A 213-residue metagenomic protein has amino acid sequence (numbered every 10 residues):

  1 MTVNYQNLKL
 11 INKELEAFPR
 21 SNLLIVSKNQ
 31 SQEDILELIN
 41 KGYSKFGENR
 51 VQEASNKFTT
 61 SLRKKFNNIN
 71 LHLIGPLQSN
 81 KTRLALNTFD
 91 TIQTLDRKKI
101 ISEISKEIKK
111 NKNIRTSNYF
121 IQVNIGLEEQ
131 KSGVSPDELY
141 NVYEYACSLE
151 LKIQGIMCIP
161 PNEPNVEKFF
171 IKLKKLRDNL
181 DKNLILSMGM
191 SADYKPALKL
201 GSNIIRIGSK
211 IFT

Functional and structural regions predicted by a protein language model:
M1-L184, M190-A192, L200: Conserved alpha/beta-domain cores
I159, I207-G208: Thr-Gly-centered strand-to-loop micro-motif
L198, S209-T213: Expand to "…catalyze enediolate/carbanion chemistry for C-C bond making/breaking, isomerization, decarboxylation
N203-I204: Divalent-metal-activated hydrolytic enzyme cores
